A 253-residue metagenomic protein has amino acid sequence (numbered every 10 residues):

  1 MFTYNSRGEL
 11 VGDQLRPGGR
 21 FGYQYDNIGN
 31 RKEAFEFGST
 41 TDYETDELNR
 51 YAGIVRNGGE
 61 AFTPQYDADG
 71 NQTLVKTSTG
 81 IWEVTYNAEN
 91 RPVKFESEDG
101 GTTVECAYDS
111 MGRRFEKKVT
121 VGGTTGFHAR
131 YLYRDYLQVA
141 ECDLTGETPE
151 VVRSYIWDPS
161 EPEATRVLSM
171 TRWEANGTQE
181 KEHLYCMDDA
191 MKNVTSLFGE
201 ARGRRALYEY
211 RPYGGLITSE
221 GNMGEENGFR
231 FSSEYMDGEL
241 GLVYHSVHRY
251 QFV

Functional and structural regions predicted by a protein language model:
M1, R20-F21, S39-T41, E60-F62 (+8 more regions): Short loop/turn microsegments at loop-to-beta-strand junctions
M1-G12, G19, Q24-A34, T45-G53 (+9 more regions): A short glycine-rich beta-turn/N-cap micro-motif
R16-G18, E36-G38, N57-G59, T77-T79 (+3 more regions): Glycine-centered tight beta-turn/hairpin loop motif at sheet-sheet or coil-to-beta transitions
E33, F37, T41-T45, E174-V247: A motif-centric feature for acidic-aromatic and gly/ser/thr-rich catalytic loops and repeats
G59, K76, E96-E98, T120 (+1 more regions): Asp/Glu-centered strand-loop micro-motifs enriched in Gly/Pro and often flanked by an aromatic residue
N71, G80, T120-G122, R172-A175 (+1 more regions): Short beta-turn/strand-loop junction motif enriched in small, turn-promoting residues
T125, L132, T148-P149, P159-E163 (+4 more regions): Extracellular/periplasmic catalytic domains that process cell-envelope and extracellular macromolecules
Y136, C142-Y155: A contiguous, low-structure linker/loop signature
